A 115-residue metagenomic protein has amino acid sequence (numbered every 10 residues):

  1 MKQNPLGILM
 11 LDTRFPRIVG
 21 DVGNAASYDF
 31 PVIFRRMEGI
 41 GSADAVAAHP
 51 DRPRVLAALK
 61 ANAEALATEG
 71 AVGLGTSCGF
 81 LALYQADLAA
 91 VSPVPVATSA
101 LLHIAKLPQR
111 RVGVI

Functional and structural regions predicted by a protein language model:
M1-L56: N-terminal glycine-rich anion-binding loop in soluble enzyme alpha/beta folds
M1-Q3, L66-G70, L107-Q109: Flexible, charged surface loops at secondary-structure boundaries
G7-L9, R111-I115: Conserved beta-strand elements of the Class I
R14, V72-Q85, A100-H103: Gly/Ser/Thr-rich loops at beta-strand to alpha-helix junctions that form or flank small-molecule/cofactor-binding
R54-G70: Short, well-structured alpha-helical segments in soluble
A57, A61-N62, S77-D87, V91: N-terminal active-site wall of soluble small-molecule enzyme domains
G70-L74, P93-V94, R111-V112: Short active-site oxyanion
D87-R110: Short, acidic/small-residue loops that bind anionic groups at enzyme active sites
